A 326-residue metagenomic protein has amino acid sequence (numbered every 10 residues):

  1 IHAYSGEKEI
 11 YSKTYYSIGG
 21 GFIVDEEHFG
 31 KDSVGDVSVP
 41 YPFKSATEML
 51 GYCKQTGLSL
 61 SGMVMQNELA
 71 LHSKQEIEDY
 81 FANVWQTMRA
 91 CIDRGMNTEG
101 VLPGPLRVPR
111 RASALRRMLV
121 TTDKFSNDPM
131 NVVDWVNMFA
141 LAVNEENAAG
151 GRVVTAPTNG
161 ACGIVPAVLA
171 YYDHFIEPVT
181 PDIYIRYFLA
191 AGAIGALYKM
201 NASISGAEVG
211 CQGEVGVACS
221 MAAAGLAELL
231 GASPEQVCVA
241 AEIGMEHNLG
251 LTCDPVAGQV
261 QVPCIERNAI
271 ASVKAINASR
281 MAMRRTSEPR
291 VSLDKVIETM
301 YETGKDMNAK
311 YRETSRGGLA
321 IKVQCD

Functional and structural regions predicted by a protein language model:
I1, Y15, F81-W85, I92 (+8 more regions): Long, contiguous hydrophobic alpha-helical segments, chiefly transmembrane helices and signal peptides
I1-F125: C-terminal regulatory domains involved in ligand/effector binding and gene-expression control
S12, V168-L169, K199-I204, L249-A257: Short acidic, glycine/serine/threonine-rich loops at helix termini
S38-Y41, Y52, H72-Y80, V84 (+8 more regions): Catalytic cores of large soluble enzymes that bind and process phosphate-bearing ligands
H72-G210, G318-D326: Accessory "access/gating" subregions that flank catalytic or transport cores
M138, A142, G163-D173, L189-L197 (+3 more regions): Contiguous, well-ordered alpha-helical segments that form the cores/surfaces of helical PPI scaffolds
N159, P178, D182, G206-V217 (+3 more regions): A short glycine-/small-residue-rich loop at the edge of a beta-strand within enzyme catalytic domains
A224-D326: Functionally critical mobile loop/hinge segments
